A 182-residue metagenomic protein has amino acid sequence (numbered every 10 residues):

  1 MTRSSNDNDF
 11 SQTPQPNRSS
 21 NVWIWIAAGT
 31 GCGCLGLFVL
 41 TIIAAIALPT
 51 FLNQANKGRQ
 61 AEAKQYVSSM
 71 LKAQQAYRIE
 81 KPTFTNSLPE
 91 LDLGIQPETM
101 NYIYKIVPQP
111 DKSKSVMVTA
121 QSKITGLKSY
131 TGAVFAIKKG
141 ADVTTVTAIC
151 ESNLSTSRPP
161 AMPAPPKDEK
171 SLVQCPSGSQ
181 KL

Functional and structural regions predicted by a protein language model:
M1-I24: Low-complexity, intrinsically disordered extramembrane tails and loops of integral membrane proteins
Q12-P14, A47, A161-A164: Selective for proline/serine-rich intrinsically disordered segments in cytosolic/nuclear regulatory regions
Q12-Q15, Q54, Q60, Q65 (+6 more regions): Residue-identity detector for glutamine
R18-Y66, L71-A76: Amphipathic alpha-helical segments typified by the pilin-like N-terminal helix that continues immediately C-terminal
I79-L182: Periplasmic/extracellular, small/polar-rich flexible segments of pilin-like filament-forming proteins
